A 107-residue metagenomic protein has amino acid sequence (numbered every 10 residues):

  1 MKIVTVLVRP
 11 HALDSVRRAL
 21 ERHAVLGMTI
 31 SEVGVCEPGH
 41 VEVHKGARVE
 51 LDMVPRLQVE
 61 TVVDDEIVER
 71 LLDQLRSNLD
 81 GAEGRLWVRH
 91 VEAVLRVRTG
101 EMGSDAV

Functional and structural regions predicted by a protein language model:
M1-V107: Positively charged, small/polar-rich N-terminal and surface patches that mediate targeting and assembly and bind
